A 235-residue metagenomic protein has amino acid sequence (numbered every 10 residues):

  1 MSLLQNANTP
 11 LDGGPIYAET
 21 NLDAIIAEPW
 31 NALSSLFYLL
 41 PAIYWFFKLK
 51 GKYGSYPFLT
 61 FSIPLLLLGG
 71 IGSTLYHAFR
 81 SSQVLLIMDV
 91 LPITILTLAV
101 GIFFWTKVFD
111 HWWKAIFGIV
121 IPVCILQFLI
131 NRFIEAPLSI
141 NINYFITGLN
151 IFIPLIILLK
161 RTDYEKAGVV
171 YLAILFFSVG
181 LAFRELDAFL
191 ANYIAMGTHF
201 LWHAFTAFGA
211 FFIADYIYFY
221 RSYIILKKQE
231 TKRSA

Functional and structural regions predicted by a protein language model:
S2-A235: Multi-pass alpha-helical transmembrane bundles in non-GPCR membrane proteins that perform intramembrane catalysis
